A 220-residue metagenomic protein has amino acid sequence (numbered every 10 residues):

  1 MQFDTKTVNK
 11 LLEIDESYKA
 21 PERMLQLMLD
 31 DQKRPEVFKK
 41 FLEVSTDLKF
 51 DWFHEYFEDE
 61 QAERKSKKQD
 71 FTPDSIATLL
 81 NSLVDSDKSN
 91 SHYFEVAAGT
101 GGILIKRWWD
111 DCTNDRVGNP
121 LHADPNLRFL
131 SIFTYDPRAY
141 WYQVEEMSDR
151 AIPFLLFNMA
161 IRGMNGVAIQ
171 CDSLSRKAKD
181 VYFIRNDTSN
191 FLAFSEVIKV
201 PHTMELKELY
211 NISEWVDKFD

Functional and structural regions predicted by a protein language model:
M1-D220: Class I S-adenosyl-L-methionine-dependent methyltransferase catalytic core
